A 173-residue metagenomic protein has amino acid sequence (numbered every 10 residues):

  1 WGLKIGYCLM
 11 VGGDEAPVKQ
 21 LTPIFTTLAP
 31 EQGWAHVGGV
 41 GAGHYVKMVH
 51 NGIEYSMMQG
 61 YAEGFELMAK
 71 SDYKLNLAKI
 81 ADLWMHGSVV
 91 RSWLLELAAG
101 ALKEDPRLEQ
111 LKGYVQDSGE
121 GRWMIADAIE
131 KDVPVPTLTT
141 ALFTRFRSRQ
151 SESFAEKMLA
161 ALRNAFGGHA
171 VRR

Functional and structural regions predicted by a protein language model:
G6, M10, Q20, G41-H169: Helical "substrate-binding/catalytic lid" subdomain of Rossmann-like NAD(P)-dependent dehydrogenases/reductases
A16-T27: Phosphate/pyrophosphate-binding betaalpha-module
L28-Q32: A common structural junction motif
W34-V37: Active-site phosphate/pyrophosphate-binding segments
R172-R173: Long, positively charged, glycine-interspersed low-complexity recognition regions
